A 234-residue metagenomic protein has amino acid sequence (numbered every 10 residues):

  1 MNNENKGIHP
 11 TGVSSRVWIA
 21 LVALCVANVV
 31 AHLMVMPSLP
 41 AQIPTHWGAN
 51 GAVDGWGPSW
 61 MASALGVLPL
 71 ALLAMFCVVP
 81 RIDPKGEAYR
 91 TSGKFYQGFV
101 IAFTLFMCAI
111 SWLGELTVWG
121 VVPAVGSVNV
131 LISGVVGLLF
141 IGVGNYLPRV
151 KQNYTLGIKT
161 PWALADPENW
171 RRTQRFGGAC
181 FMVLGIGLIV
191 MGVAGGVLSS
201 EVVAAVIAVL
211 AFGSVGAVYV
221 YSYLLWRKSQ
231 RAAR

Functional and structural regions predicted by a protein language model:
M1-T11: Short, Lys/Arg-rich, polar N-terminal cytosolic tail immediately upstream of the first transmembrane signal-anchor
V17-V22, A62-L68, M75-C77, Y96-F106 (+1 more regions): Select subsegments of transmembrane alpha-helices in polytopic membrane proteins, especially boundary-proximal
L21-L24, G55-L70, G126-V143, V209-L210: Alpha-helical transmembrane segments
H32-S63, L156-A165: Active-site and channel-lining beta-strand-loop segments that bind or position nucleotide-derived/phosphorylated
M34-L39, A71-D83, G142-I158, Y221-S229: Membrane-water interface of transmembrane alpha-helices
V78-V128: Ordered, amphipathic secondary-structure segments that act as subunit-interaction surfaces in large macromolecular
S133-V135, V203-V218: Small-residue-rich transmembrane alpha-helices that serve as helix-helix interface/gating elements in multipass
T160-G177: Short membrane-interface loop/juxtamembrane segments of multi-pass integral membrane proteins
